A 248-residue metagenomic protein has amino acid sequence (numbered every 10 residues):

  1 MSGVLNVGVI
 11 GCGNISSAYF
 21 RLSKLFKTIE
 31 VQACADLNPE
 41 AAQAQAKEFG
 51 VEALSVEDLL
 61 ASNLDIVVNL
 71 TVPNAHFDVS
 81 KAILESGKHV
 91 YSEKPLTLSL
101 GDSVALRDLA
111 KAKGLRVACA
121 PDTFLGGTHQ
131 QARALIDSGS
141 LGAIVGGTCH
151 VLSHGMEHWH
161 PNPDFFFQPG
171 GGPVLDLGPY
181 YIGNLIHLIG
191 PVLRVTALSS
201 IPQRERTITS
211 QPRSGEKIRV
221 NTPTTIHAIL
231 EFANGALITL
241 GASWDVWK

Functional and structural regions predicted by a protein language model:
M1-F49: N-terminal Rossmann-like dinucleotide-binding module
G3-L5, L115, G142-V145: Nucleotide donor/acceptor-binding cores
I29-V31, L64, I144, V192: Core-facing hydrophobic residues within beta-strands of well-ordered domains
A44-V51, L106-A110: Short, conserved SAM-binding/catalytic segment of Class I S-adenosyl-L-methionine-dependent methyltransferases
V51-S62: Short acidic low-complexity segments
L64-I66, V72-P73, F77-F124, G139: Beta-strand-loop-alpha-helix segment that lines the small-molecule cofactor/substrate pocket of alpha/beta enzymes
T123-R219: Predominantly a Rossmann-like dinucleotide-binding segment in NAD(P)-dependent oxidoreductases
I218-P223, A233-K248: NAD(P)-dinucleotide binding in Rossmann-like oxidoreductases
